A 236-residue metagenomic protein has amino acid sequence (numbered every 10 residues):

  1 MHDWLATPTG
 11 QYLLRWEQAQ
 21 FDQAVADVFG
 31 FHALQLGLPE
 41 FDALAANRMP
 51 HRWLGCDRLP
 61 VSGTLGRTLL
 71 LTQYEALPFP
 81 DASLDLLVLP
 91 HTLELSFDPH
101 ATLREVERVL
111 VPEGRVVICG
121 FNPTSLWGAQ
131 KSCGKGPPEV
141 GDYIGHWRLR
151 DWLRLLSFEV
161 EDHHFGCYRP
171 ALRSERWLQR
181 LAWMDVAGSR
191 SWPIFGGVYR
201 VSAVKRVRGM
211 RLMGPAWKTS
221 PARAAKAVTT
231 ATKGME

Functional and structural regions predicted by a protein language model:
M1-A26: Class I SAM-dependent methyltransferase Rossmann-like catalytic core, especially the SAM/SAH-binding loop
A19, Q23-L77: Class I SAM-dependent methyltransferase SAM/SAH-binding core
E75-L87: A short acidic, Gly/Pro-enriched loop at the edge of an enzyme's catalytic core that lines a small-molecule cofactor
H100-R115: A short glycine-rich, Lys/Arg-flanked "PGG" loop and its adjoining helix->strand segment in the class I
R115-Y143: Conserved class I S-adenosyl-L-methionine
V140-H163: Short alpha-helix
V160-D185, I194-F195: Conserved catalytic loop of SAM-dependent methyltransferase domains
W183-E236: C-terminal lobe and adjacent flexible extensions of AdoMet/dcAdoMet transferase-like proteins
